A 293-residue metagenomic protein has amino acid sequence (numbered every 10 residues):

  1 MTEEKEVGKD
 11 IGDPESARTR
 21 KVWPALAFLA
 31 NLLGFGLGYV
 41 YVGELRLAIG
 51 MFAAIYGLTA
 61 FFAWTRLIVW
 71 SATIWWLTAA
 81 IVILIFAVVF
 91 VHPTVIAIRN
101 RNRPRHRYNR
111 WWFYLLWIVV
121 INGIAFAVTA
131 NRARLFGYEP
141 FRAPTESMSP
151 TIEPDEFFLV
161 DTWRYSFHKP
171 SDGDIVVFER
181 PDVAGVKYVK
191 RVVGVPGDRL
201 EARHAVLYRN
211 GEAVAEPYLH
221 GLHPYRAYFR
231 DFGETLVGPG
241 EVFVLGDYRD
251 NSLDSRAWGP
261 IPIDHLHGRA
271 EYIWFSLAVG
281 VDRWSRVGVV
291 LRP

Functional and structural regions predicted by a protein language model:
T2-A27, G50-F136: Transmembrane helix recognition focused on a "late"/terminal membrane span
T2-L26, V42-L47, V69-W70, I74 (+2 more regions): Soluble "head" domains of membrane/secretory-pathway proteins
A30-N31, F35: Nonpolar helix-loop interface/hinge motif
G36-L37, A60: Alpha-helical transmembrane segments of multipass membrane proteins
G38-E44, I98-N100: Juxtamembrane helix-break-helix junctions at the cytosolic face of small multi-pass alpha-helical membrane proteins
